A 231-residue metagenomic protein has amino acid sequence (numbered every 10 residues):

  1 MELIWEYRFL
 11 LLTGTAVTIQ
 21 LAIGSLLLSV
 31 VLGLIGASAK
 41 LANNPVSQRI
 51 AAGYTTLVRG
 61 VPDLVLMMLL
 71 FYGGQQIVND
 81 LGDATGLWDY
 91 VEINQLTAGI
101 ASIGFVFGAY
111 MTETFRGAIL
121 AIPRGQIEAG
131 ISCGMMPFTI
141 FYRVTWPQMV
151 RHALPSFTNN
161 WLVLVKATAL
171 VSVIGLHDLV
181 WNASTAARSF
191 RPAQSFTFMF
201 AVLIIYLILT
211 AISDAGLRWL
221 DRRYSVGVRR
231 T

Functional and structural regions predicted by a protein language model:
M1-T231: Transmembrane alpha-helices and adjacent helix-loop boundaries
